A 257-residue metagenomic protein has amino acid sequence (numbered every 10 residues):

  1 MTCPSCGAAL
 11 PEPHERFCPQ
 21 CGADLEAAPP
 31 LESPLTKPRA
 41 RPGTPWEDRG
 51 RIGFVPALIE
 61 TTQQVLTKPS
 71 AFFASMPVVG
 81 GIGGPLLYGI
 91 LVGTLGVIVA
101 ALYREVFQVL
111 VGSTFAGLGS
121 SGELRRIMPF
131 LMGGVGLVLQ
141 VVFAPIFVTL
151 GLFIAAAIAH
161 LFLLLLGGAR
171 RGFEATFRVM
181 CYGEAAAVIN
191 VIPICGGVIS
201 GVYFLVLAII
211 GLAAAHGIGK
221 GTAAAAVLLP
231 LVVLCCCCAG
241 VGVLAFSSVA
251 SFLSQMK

Functional and structural regions predicted by a protein language model:
M1-L35: Cys/His-rich metal-coordination motifs, chiefly Zn-binding "fingers/knuckles"
E26-P42, L118-S121: Intrinsically disordered, low-complexity linkers and terminal tails enriched in Pro/Gly and often acidic or mixed-charge
R41-L165: Selected alpha-helical membrane-embedding segments in polytopic membrane proteins
S75-V79, A144, G168, V179-Y182 (+2 more regions): Membrane-interface junctions
P85-G112, M132-A159, R178-A208, A225-S251: Hydrophobic alpha-helical transmembrane segments in multi-pass membrane proteins
A116-L118, A155-Y182, I210-A224: Membrane-interface segments at transmembrane-helix boundaries
S120-S121, R125-R126, T222-A223, P230-C235: Alpha-helical transmembrane segments and their immediate juxtamembrane interface regions
L253-K257: Short, strongly hydrophobic alpha-helical membrane anchors
